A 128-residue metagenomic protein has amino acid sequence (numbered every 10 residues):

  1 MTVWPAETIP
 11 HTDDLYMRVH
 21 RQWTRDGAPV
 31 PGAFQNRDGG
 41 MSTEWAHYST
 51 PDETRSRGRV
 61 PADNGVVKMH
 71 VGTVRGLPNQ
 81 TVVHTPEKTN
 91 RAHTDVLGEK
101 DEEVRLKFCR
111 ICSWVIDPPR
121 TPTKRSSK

Functional and structural regions predicted by a protein language model:
M1-D14, Q22-K128: Conserved NAD+-utilizing ADP-ribose enzyme module
M17: A positively charged, amphipathic N-terminal helix/segment that binds anionic biomolecules
